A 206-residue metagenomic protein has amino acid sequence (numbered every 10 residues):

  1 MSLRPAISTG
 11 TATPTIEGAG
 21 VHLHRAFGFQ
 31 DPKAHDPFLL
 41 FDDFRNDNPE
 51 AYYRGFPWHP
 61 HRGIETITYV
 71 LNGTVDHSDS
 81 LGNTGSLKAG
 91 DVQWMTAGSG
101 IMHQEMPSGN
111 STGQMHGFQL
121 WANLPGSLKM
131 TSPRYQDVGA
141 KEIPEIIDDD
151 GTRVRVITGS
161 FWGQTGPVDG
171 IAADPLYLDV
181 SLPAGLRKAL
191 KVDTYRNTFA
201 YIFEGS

Functional and structural regions predicted by a protein language model:
M1-R25: Hydrophobic alpha-helical membrane-insertion signals
I16-L71, I143-A189: A short glycine-rich, His/Asp/Glu-containing loop-to-beta-strand
R62-G82, A89-V92, M102, L186-S206: Glycine- and acidic-residue-biased ligand/ion/polar-headgroup-sensing regions
L81-K88, P107-G109, R134-D137: "Short basic amphipathic alpha-helical interaction patches in structured regions
G98-L128: Ligand-binding loop in jelly-roll beta-barrel domains
Q119-G126, V156-S160, S181-A184, F203-E204: Short, structured patches in soluble enzyme cores that scaffold and shape functional sites
L124-T152: Long amphipathic alpha-helical segments that form oligomerization/scaffold cores
